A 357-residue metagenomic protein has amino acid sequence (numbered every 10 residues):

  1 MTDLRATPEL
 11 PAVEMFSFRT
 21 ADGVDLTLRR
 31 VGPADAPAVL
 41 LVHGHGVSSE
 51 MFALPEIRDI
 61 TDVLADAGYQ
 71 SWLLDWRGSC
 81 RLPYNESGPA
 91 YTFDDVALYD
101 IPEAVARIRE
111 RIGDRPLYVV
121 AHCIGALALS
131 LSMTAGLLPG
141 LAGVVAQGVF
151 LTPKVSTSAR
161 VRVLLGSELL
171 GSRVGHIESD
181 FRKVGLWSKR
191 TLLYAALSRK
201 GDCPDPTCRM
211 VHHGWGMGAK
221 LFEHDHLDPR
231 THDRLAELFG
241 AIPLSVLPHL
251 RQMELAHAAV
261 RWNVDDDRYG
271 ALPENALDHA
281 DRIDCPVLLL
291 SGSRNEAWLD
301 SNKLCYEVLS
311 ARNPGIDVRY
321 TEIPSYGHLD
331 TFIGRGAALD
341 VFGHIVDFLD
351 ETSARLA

Functional and structural regions predicted by a protein language model:
T2-G32: N-terminal cap/lid segment of alpha/beta-hydrolase-fold proteins
T27, G32-P83: Short, surface-exposed "cap/lid" segments of acyl-processing enzymes
L74-Y91, L329-T331: Glycine-rich "HGGG/HGxG" loop immediately N-terminal to the catalytic nucleophile of the alpha/beta-hydrolase
A90-E110: Alpha/beta-hydrolase active-site loop
E110-D114, I124-R261: Alpha/beta-hydrolase-fold enzymes
I283, L289-S291: Short beta-strand/loop motif that positions the catalytic acidic residue of the alpha/beta-hydrolase fold
E296-K303: Conserved alpha/beta-hydrolase "acid-adjacent" motif
R312, I316-A357: Catalytic active-site module of serine/aspartate enzymes centered on a nucleophile-bearing elbow/loop
